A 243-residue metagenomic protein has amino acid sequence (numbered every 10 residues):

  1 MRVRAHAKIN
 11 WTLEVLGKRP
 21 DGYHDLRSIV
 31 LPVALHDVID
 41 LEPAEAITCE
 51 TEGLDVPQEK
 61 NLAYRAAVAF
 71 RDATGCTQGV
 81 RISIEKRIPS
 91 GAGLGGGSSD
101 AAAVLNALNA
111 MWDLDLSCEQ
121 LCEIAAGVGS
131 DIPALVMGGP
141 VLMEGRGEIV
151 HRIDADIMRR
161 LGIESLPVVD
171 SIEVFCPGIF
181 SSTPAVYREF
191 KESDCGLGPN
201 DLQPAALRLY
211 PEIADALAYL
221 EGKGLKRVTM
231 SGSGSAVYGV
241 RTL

Functional and structural regions predicted by a protein language model:
M1-A92, A110, L114-E119, I157-M158 (+1 more regions): ATP-binding N-lobe of GHMP and related small-molecule kinases
R2-R4, T12-E14, K18-S28, L114-V228 (+1 more regions): ATP-dependent small-molecule kinase catalytic core of the GHMP/sugar-kinase superfamily and closely related
K8, M137, S233: ATP/adenylate-binding site constellation spanning eukaryotic-like Ser/Thr protein kinases, ABC-transporter
C49-E52, G97, G198-P199: A short, mixed-charge helix-start or loop-turn motif at secondary-structure junctions
P57, G95, L207: Charge-dense, low-complexity intrinsically disordered segments
S83-W112, S130, R227-Y238: Glycine/serine-rich anion-binding loops at beta->alpha junctions that coordinate negatively charged ligand groups
